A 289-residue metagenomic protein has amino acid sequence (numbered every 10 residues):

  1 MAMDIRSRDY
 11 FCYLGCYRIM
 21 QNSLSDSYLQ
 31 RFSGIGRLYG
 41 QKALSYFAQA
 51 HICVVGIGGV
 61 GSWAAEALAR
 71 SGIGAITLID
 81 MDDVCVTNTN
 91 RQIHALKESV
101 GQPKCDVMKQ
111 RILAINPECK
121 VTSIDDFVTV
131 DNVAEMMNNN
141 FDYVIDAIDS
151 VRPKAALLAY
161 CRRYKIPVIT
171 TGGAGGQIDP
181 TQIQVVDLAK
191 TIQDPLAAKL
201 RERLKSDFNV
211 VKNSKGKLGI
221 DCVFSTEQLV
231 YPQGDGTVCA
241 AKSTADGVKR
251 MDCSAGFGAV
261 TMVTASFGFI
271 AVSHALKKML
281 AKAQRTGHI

Functional and structural regions predicted by a protein language model:
L14-C53: N-terminal charged helix/coil linker that caps or initiates catalytic domains
Q21-D26, N139-Y143, I148, P153 (+5 more regions): Glycine-rich phosphate/adenylate-binding loop
V54-I57, L78: Hydrophobic Val/Ile/Leu positions in short beta-strands of Rossmann-like dinucleotide-binding domains
V60: Hydrophobic/small residue at the entry helix of a nucleotide-binding pocket
R70-A75: Conserved S-adenosyl-L-methionine
D80-I115: Glycine-rich phosphate-binding loop and adjoining beta1-alpha1-beta2 segment of Rossmann-like nucleotide-binding folds
D125-N132: Conserved SAM/SAH-binding loop
N132-N139: Short amphipathic alpha-helix with an adjacent loop that forms part of the alpha/beta core around
